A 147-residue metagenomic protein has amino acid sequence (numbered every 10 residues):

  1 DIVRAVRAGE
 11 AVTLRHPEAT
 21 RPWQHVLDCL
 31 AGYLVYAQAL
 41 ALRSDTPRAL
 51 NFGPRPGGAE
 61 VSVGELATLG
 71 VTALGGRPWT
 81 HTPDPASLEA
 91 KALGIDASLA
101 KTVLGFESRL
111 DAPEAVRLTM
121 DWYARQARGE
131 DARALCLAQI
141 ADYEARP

Functional and structural regions predicted by a protein language model:
D1-A41, L66-A73: NAD(P)-dependent short-chain dehydrogenase/reductase
V6, G70, L74, T119-A127: Hydrophobic recognition helices of helix-based DNA-binding modules
A11-L14, Y36-F52, A127-A134: Core catalytic loop region at the nicotinamide-binding pocket of NAD(P)H-dependent oxidoreductases
E18-G32, P47-L69, S87-G94, R109-P113 (+1 more regions): Substrate-binding strand-loop-helix patch in Rossmann-like NAD(P)-dependent oxidoreductase/epimerase domains
P47-N51, G64-A67, L74-A92, A97 (+1 more regions): C-terminal "lid/loop" region of Rossmann-like NAD(P)-dependent oxidoreductases
A112-P147: Amphipathic terminal alpha-helices
